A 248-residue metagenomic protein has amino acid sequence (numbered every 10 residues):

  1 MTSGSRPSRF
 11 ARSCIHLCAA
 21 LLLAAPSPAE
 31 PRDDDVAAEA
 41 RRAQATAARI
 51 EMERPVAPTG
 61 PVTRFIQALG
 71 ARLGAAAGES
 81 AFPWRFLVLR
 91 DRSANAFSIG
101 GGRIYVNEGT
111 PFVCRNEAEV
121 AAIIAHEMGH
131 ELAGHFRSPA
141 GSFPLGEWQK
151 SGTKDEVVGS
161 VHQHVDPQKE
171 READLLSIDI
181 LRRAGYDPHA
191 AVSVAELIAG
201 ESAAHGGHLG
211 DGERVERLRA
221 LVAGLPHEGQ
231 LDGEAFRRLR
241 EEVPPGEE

Functional and structural regions predicted by a protein language model:
S3-H16, S27-R49, P55-V56, T63-R64 (+5 more regions): C-terminal capping/extension segments of zinc metalloprotease domains
L21-L23: Hydrophobic core
S93-E117: Active-site scaffold of zinc-dependent metalloenzymes
Y105, E119-E127: Short alpha-helical catalytic segment bearing the HExxH-like zincin motif of zinc-dependent metalloproteases
V106, K154-H162: Short, flexible active-site loops
A118, M128-P144: Catalytic Zn2+-binding segment of zinc metalloproteases
A118-E119, A204: Short beta-alpha junctions and helix-cap segments that line functional grooves
P144-V157: Membrane-active amphipathic alpha-helices enriched in small hydrophobic residues
